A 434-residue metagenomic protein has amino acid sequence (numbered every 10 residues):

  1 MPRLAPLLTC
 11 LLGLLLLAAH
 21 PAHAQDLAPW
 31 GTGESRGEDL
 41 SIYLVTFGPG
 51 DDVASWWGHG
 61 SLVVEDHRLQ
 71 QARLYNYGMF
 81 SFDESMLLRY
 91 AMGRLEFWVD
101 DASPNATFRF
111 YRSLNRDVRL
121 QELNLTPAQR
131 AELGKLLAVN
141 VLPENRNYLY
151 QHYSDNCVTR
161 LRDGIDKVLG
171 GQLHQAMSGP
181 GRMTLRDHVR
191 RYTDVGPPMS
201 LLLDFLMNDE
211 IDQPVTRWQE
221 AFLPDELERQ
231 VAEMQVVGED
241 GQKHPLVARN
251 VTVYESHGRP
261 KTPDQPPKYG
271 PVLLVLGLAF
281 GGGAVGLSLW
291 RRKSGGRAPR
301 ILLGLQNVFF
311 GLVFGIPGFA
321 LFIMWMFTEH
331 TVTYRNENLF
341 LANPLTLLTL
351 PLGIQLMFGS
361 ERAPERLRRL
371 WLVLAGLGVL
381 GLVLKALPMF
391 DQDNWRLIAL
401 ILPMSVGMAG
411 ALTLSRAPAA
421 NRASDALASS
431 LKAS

Functional and structural regions predicted by a protein language model:
M1-T9: Bacterial N-terminal signal peptides that target proteins for export
L8-A19: Bacterial N-terminal signal peptides
H20-A24: Sec/Tat signal peptide C-region and signal peptidase I cleavage site
Q25-I42: A eukaryotic "domain-start" boundary segment
E38-R116, T333-Y334: Glycine-rich catalytic cores of cysteine/serine-nucleophile enzymes that process amide/ester linkages in cell-envelope
G50-D51, N115-N124, P143-H152: Second-shell loop/turn segments in exported
L125-A138: A structural motif
V139-S434: Activation targets extended, charge/polar-rich intrinsically disordered C-terminal tails
